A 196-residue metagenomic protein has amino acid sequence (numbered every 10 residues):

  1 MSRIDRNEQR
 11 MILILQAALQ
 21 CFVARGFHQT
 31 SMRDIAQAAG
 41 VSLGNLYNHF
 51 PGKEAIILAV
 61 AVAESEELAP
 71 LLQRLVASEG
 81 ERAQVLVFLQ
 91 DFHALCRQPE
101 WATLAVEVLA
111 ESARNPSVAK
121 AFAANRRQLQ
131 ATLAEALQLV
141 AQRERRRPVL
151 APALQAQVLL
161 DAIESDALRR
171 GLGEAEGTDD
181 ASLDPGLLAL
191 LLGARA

Functional and structural regions predicted by a protein language model:
M1-Q9, Q20, A141, A196: N-terminal intrinsically disordered/low-complexity leader segments
M11-I12, Q16, T103-V106: Short alpha-helical elements of helix-turn-helix
L13, A17-A55, A59: Helix-turn-helix
C21, E67, L95, T132 (+1 more regions): Short alpha-helical functional segments enriched in proximate histidine and acidic residues
I57, A61, S65, A119-Q130: Amphipathic, non-transmembrane alpha-helical scaffold segments
A59-V62, L72-A102, P152-L159: Hydrophobic alpha-helical connector segments
Q84, C96-K120: Amphipathic alpha-helical segments used for helix-helix packing
A119-A123, R127, A141-L191: Hydrophobic/aromatic-rich alpha-helical bundle segments in the mid-to-C-terminal region
